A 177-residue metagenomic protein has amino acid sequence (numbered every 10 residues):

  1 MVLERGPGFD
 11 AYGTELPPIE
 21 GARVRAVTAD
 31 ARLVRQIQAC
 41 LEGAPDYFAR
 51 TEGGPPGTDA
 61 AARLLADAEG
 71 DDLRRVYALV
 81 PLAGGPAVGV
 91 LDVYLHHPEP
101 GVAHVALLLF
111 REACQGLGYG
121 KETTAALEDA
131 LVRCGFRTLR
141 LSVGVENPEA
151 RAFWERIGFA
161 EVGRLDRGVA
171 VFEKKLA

Functional and structural regions predicted by a protein language model:
V2-Q115, T124-A126, A130, C134 (+2 more regions): Acetyl-CoA-dependent GNAT
R35, R151-A152: Alpha-helical elements of the RecA-like P-loop NTPase motor core of helicases
Q115, L141-R151, G168-V169: Conserved beta-strand-loop-alpha-helix junction that forms the acyl-donor binding cleft
G118: Glycine-rich phosphate-binding loop
K121: Residues forming the Rossmann-fold NAD(P)(H) cofactor-binding site
V132-S142: Conserved GNAT acetyl-CoA-binding A-motif
E155-R164: Conserved acetyl-CoA-binding loop of GNAT-fold acetyltransferases
